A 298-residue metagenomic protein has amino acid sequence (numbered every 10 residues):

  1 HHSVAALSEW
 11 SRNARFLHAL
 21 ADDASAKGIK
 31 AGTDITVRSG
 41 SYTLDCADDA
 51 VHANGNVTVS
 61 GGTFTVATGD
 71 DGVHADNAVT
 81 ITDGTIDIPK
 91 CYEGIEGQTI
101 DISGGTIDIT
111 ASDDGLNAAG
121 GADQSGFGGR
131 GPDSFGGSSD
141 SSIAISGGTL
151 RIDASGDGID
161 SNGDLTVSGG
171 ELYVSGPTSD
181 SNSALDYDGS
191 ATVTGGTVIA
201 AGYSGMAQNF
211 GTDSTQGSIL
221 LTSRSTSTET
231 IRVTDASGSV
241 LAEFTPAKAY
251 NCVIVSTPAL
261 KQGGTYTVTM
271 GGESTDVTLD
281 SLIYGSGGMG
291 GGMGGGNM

Functional and structural regions predicted by a protein language model:
H1-M298: A composition-driven surface/loop motif
